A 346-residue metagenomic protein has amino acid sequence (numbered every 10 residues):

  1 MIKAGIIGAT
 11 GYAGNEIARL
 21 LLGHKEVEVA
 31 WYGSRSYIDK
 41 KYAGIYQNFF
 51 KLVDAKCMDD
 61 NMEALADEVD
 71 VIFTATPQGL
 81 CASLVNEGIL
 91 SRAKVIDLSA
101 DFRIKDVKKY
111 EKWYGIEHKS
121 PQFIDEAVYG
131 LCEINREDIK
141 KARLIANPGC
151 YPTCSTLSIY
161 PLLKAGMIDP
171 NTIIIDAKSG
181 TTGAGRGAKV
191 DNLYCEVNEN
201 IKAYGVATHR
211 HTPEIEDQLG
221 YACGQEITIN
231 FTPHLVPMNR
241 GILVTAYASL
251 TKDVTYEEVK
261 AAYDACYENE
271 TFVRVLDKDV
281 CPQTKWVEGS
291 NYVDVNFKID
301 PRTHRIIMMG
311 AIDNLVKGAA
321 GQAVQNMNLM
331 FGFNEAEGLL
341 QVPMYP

Functional and structural regions predicted by a protein language model:
M1-E199, Y204-V206, K298-P301, Y345-P346: N-terminal Rossmann-like NAD(P) cofactor-binding subdomain of oxidoreductases, focused on the glycine-rich
Y12, E126, T153-L157, V206-E214 (+5 more regions): Conserved active-site and cofactor/substrate-binding residues in soluble primary-metabolism enzymes
A18, T156-L163, T212-E216, D264 (+2 more regions): Predominant activation on well-ordered alpha-helical scaffold segments within soluble catalytic domains
L22-E26, K164-I168, H209, D217-G224 (+4 more regions): Generic secondary-structure signature for well-ordered alpha-helical cores
K141, N200, I242-V244, I306: Short amphipathic alpha-helical segments
A203-A207, H234-V236, T284-V287: Short Gly/Pro-enriched turn/cap motifs at secondary-structure boundaries
T208-F231, L235-N239, L243-T245: Oxyanion-binding "anion nests"
V244-P346: C-terminal active-site/capping subdomain that shapes the small-molecule cofactor and substrate pocket of enzyme
